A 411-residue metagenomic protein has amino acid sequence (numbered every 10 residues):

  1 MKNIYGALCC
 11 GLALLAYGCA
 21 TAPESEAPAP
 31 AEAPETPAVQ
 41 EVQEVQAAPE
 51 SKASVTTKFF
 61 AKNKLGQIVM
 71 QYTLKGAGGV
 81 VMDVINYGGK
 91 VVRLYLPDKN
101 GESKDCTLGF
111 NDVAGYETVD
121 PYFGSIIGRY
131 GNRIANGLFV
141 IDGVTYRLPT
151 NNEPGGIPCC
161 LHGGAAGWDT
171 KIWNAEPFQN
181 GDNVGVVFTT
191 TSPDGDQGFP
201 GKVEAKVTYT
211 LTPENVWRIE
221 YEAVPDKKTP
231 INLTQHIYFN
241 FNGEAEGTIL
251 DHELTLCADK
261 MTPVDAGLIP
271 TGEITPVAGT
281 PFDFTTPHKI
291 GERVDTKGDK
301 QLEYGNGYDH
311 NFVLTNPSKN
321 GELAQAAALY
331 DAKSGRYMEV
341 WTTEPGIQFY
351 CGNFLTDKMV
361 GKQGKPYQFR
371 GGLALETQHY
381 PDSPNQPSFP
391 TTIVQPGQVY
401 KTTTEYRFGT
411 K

Functional and structural regions predicted by a protein language model:
M1-L8: Bacterial N-terminal signal peptides that target proteins for export
L15-G18: C-terminal motif of bacterial Sec signal peptides marking the signal peptidase cleavage site
P23-V80, N86-K411: An exposed, glycine/acidic-rich loop-and-rim segment of catalytic or binding clefts
